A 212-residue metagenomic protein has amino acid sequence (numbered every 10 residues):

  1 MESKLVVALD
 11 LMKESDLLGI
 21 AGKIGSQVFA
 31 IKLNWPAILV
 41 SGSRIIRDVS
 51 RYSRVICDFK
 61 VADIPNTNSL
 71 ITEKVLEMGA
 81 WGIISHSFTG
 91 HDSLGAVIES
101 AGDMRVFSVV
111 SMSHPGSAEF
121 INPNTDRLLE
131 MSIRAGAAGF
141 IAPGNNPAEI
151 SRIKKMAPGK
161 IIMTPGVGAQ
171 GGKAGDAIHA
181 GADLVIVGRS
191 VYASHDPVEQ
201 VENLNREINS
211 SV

Functional and structural regions predicted by a protein language model:
M1-K23: N-terminal glycine-rich anion-binding loop in soluble enzyme alpha/beta folds
E2-L5, D63-P147, G159: Conserved anion-binding
A8-M12, N34-I38, K60-A62, F88 (+4 more regions): Active-site beta-loop-alpha junctions enriched in small/polar residues
L17-L18, G22-I24, L33-E77, G116 (+2 more regions): N-terminal active-site wall of soluble small-molecule enzyme domains
K32-L33, I56-D58, G82-S85, G139-A142 (+1 more regions): Short catalytic-loop micro-motif centered on adjacent basic/acidic residues
L39-K60, E99-V109, S151-V167, L204-V212: Alpha-helix-loop-beta-strand connector modules within alpha/beta enzyme cores
V97, G175-V212: C-terminal helical cap(s) of enzyme catalytic domains, especially alpha/beta-barrels
A137, G144-V191: A C-terminal functional module that forms or caps the active site or interfaces directly with catalytic machinery
